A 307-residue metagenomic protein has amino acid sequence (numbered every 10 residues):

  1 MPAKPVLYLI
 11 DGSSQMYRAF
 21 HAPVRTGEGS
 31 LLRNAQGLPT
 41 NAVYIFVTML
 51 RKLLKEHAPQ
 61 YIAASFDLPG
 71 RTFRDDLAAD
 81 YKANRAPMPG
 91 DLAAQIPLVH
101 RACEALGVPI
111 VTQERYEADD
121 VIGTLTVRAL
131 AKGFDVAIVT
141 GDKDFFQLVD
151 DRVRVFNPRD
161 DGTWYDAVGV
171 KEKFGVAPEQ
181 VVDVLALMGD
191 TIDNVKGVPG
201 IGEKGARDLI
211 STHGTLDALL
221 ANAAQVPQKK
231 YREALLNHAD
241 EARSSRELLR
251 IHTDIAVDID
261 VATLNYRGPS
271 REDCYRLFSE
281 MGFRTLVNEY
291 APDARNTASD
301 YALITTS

Functional and structural regions predicted by a protein language model:
M1-K4, A58-A63, D150-R154, P158 (+1 more regions): Non-catalytic nucleic-acid-binding/docking modules located in mid-to-C-terminal regions of nucleic-acid enzymes
P2-V139, K143-V168, E241-D258, T263: Noncatalytic, basic helical substrate-engagement surface that gates or grips nucleic-acid strands
P23-T26, A79, P87, E272 (+3 more regions): A generic structural signal for solvent-exposed, polar alpha-helical segments
V111-V121, Y290-S307: Charged, flexible boundary elements
